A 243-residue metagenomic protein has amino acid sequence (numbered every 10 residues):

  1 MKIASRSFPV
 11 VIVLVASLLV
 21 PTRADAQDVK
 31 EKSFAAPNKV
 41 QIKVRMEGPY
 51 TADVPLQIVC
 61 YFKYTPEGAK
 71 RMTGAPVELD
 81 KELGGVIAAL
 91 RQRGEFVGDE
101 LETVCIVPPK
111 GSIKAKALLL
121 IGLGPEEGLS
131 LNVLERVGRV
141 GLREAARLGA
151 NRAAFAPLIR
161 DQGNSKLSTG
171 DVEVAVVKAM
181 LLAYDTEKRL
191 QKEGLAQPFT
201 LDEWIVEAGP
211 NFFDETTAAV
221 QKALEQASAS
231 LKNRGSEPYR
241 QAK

Functional and structural regions predicted by a protein language model:
M1-S5: N-terminal secretory signal peptides that target proteins for export/translocation
P9-V20: Bacterial N-terminal signal peptides
A26-K243: Glycine-/small-residue-enriched capping loops at alpha/beta junctions
